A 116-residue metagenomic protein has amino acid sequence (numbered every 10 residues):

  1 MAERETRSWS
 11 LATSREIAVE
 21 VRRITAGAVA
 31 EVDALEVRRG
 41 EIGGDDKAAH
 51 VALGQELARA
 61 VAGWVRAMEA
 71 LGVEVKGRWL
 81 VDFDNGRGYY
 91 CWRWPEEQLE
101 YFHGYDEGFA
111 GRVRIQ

Functional and structural regions predicted by a protein language model:
M1-E41: Long, hydrophobic N-terminal alpha-helical segment
A34, R38-E41, D45, D84 (+2 more regions): Solvent-exposed, non-transmembrane amphipathic alpha-helical segments
L35, W64, M68, Y90-W92: Generic structural hydrophobic/aromatic packing signal, biased to beta-strands
R38, D45-W64, L71-G72, R78-W79 (+1 more regions): Active-site microenvironment for binding and transforming phosphate-containing groups
A70-Q116: Glycine-rich, aromatic-bearing surface loops/beta-hairpins
